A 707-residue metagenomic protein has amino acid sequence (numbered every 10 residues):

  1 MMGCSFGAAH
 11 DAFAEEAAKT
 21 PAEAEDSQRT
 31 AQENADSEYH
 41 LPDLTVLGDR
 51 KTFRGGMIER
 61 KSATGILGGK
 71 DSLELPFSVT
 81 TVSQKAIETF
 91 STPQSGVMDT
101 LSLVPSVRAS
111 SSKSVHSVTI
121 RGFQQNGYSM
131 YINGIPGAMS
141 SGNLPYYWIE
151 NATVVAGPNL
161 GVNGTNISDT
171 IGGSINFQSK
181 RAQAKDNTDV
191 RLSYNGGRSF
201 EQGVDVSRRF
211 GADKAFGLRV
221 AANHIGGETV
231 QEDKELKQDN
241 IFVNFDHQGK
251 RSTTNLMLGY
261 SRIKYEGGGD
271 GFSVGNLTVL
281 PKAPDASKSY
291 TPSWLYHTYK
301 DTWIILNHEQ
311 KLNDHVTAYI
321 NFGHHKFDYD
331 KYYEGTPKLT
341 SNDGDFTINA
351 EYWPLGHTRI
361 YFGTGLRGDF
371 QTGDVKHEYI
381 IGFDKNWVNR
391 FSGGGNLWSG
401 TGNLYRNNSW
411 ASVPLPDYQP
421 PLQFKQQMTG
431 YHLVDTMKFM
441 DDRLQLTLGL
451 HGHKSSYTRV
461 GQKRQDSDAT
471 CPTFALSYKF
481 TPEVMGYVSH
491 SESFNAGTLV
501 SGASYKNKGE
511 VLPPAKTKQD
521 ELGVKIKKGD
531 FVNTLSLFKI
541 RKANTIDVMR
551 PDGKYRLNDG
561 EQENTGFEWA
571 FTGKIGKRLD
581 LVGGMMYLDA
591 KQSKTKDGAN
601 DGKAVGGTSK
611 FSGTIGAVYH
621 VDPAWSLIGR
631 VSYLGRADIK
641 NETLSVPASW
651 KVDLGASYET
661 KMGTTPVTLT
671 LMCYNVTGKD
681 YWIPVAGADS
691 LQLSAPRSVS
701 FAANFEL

Functional and structural regions predicted by a protein language model:
H40-K185, L522: Acidic, small-polar-rich N-terminal luminal/periplasmic segments of exported/outer-membrane proteins
N187-D189, Y194-G268, W294-K311, F362: Transmembrane beta-barrel wall of Gram-negative outer-membrane proteins
S273-K288, L339-F346, S392-L422, K506-E510 (+4 more regions): Surface-exposed loop/turn segments flanking beta-strands in extracellular/periplasmic regions
I304-F327, I348-G461, L535: Face-selective signature of the C-terminal outer-membrane beta-barrel domain
N307-G323, F327-Y333, G486, P513-K594 (+2 more regions): Membrane-embedded beta-barrel scaffold of Gram-negative outer-membrane proteins
H357, K376-V388, L422-K542, T572-K574 (+2 more regions): Structural signature of Gram-negative outer-membrane beta-barrels, strongest in the C-terminal barrel of TonB-dependent
K539, N558-N641, T677-D680, N704-E706: Gram-negative outer-membrane beta-barrel transporters
L581, A624, R636-D638, Y658-L707: C-terminal beta-signal and adjacent terminal beta-strands/loops of Gram-negative outer-membrane beta-barrel proteins
